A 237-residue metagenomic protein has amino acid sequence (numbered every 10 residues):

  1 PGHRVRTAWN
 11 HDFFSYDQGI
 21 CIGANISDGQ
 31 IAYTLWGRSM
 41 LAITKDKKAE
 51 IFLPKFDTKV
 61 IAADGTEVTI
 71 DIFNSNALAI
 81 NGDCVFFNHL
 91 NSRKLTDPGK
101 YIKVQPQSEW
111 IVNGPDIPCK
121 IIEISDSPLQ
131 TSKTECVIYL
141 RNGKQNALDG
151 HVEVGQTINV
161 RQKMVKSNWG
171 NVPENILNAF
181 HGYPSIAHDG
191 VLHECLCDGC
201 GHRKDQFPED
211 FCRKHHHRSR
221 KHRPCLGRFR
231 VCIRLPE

Functional and structural regions predicted by a protein language model:
P1-E237: Gly/Ser/Thr/Pro-rich low-complexity, intrinsically disordered segments
